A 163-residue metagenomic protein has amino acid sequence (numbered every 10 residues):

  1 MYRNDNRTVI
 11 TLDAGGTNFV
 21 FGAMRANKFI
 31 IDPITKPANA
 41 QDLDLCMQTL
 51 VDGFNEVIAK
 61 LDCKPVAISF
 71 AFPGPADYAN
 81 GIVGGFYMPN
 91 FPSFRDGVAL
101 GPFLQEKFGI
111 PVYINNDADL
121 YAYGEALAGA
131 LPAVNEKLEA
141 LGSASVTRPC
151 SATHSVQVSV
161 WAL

Functional and structural regions predicted by a protein language model:
Y2-Q48, D52, C63, G85: Short glycine-rich, Thr/Ser-proximal phosphate-binding strand/loop in the N-terminal lobe of ATP-dependent enzymes
R3-N4, V57-K64, S145-T147: Glycine-rich phosphate-binding loop signature in dinucleotide/nucleotide-binding domains
V9-D13, P65-S69, Y113, A140 (+1 more regions): Short glycine-aspartate micro-motif
T17-N18, A118-L120, S159: Conserved A3 ("GATE") glycine/threonine-rich loop of ANL adenylate-forming enzymes
F19, P75-D77, V160-A162: Short, acidic Gly/Pro/Ser/Thr-rich loop/turn segments
D44, D77-T147: Glycine-rich phosphate-binding loop and adjoining helix at the ATP-binding site of ATP-dependent phosphoryl-transfer
L50-I68, P111-V112: Phosphate/pyrophosphate-binding loops at sites that engage ATP/ADP/AMP, CoA/4′-phosphopantetheine, polyphosphate
A71-P73: Short loop/turn motifs enriched for small/polar and acidic residues
